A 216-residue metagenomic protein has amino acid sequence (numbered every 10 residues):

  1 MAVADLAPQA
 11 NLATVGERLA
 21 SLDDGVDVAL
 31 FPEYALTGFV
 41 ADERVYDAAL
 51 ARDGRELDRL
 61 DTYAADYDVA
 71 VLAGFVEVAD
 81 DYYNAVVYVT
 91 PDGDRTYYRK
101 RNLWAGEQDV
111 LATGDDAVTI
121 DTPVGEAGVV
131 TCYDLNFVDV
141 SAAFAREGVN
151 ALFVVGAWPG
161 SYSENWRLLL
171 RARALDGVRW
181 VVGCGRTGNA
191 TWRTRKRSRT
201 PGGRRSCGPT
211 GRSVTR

Functional and structural regions predicted by a protein language model:
M1-D5: Generic N-terminal amphipathic, Lys/Arg-enriched alpha-helix
L6, Y34, V76, K100-L103 (+3 more regions): Active-site beta-loop-alpha junctions enriched in small/polar residues
P8, E17-P91, R167-L170: Cys-nucleophile CN-hydrolase/nitrilase-fold catalytic domain and related Cys-dependent amidase chemistry that acts on
A10-A20, N136-A142: Short, acidic/polar
D27-V28, A127, A151: Structural motif
D58-V69, N136-R216: CN hydrolase (nitrilase-like) catalytic-core segments centered on the catalytic cysteine and neighboring Lys/Glu
L72, G128-V130, V182: Structural detector of well-ordered beta-strand residues that form the stable sheet scaffold of enzyme domains
V78-E147, G160-Y162, L168: Active-site catalytic loop in hydrolytic enzyme cores
